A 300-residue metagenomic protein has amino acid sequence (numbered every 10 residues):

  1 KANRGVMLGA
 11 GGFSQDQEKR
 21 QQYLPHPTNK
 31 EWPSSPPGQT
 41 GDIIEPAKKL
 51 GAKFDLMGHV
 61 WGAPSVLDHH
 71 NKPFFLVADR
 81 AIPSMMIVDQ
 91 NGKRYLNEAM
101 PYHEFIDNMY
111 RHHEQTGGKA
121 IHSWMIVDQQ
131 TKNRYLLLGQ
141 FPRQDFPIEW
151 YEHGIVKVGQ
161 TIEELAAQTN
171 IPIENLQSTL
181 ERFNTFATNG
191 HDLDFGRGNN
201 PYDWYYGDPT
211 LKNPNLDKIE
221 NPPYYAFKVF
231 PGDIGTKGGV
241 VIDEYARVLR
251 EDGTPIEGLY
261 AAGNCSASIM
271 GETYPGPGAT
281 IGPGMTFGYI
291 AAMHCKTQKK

Functional and structural regions predicted by a protein language model:
K1-L67, I281, I290: Glycine-rich loop(s) and the adjacent beta-strand/alpha-helix scaffold that form part
G5, G12-S14, G38, N91-R94 (+7 more regions): Short, glycine-/Ser/Thr-/acidic-enriched flexible segments
S14-R20, Y135-L136, S268-G271: Short acidic/His/Gly/Ser-rich catalytic and metal-binding motifs that mark active-site loops of diverse hydrolases
H26-W32, H69-F74, D145-Y151, E272-T280: Short beta-alpha connecting loops at secondary-structure transitions that line or flank enzyme active sites
T40, I44-P46, A52-I171, N175: An anion/pyrophosphate-binding glycine-rich loop and adjacent beta-alpha core in soluble alpha-beta enzymes
I43-K53, T169-P172, Q177-L180, G282-K300: Internal hydrophobic alpha-helix adjacent to the cofactor/substrate pocket in enzyme cavities
R80-I82, I234-T236, P277: Short, small/polar residue-rich loop motifs at catalytic or cofactor-binding pockets
N175-I269, T273: A glycine-rich dinucleotide-binding beta-alpha-beta segment and adjacent secondary-structure elements that constitute
